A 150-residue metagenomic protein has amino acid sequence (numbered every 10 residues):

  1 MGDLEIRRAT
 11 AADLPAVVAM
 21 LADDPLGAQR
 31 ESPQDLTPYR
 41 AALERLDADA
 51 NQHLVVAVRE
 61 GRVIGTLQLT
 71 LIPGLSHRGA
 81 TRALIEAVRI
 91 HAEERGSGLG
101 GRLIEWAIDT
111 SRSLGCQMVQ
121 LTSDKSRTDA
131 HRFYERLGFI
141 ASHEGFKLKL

Functional and structural regions predicted by a protein language model:
D3-E5: Extreme N-terminal starter segment of soluble prokaryotic enzymes
R8-A12, A19-A80, E86, I104-E105 (+1 more regions): Acetyl-CoA-dependent GNAT
A9, V88-I90, S123: Hydrophobic adenine-recognition pocket in adenosine-nucleotide-binding enzymes
G79-A92, E144: Conserved acetyl-CoA binding element of GNAT-fold acetyltransferases
A87-I90, G96-D109, R136: Conserved acetyl-CoA-binding loop-helix of GNAT-fold acetyltransferases
G101, S113, K125-H143, L148: Conserved active-site alpha-helix within GNAT-family acetyltransferase domains
I104, S111-S123: Conserved GNAT acetyl-CoA-binding A-motif
